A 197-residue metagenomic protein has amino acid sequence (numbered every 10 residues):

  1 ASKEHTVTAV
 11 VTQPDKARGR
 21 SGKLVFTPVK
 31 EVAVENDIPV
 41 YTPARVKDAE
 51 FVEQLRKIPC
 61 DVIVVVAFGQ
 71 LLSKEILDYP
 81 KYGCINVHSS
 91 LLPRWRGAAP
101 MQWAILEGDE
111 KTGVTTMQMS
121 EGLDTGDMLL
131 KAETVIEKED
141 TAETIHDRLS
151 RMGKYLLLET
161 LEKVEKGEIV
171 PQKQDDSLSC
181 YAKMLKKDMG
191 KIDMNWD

Functional and structural regions predicted by a protein language model:
A1-L24: N-terminal Rossmann-like dinucleotide-binding module
K3, N36, Y79-P80: Short, structured coil segments at secondary-structure junctions
Q13, V62, V66-C180: Donor/substrate-binding cores of folate-linked one-carbon enzymes
V25-T42: Membrane-interfacial amphipathic helices and adjacent loop/beta segments that form the lipid-substrate binding surface
P39-F51: Glycine-rich, highly charged phosphate/nucleotide-binding loops
A49-P59, D78: Short amphipathic alpha-helix with an adjacent loop that forms part of the alpha/beta core around
D176-D197: Internal anion-binding site segments
